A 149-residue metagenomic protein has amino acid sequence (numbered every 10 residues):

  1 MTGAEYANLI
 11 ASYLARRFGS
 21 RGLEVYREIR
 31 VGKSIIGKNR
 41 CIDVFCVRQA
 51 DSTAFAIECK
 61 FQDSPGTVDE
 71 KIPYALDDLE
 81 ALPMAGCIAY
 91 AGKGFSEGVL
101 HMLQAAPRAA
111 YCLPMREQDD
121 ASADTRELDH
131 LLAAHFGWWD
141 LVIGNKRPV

Functional and structural regions predicted by a protein language model:
M1-K33: Acidic-basic catalytic patches of nuclease active cores, encompassing PD-(D/E)XK and other metal-cofactor nuclease
E5, E70-P73, T125, D129: Well-ordered, non-membrane alpha-helical segments in soluble/globular domains
I10-F18, L79-L82, L103, H135-W139: Hydrophobic, Leu/Ile/Phe/Ala-enriched alpha-helical segments that form helix-helix packing faces
R21, V25, G86-C87, A110: Hydrophobic anchor at the start of a short beta-strand that flanks the dinucleotide cofactor-binding loop
L23-D51, G66: Active-site metal-binding core of divalent-cation-utilizing nuclease and nuclease-like domains
R30-S34, K60, E117: Short beta->alpha junction loops
S52-F55, K60-P107: Catalytic cores of nucleic-acid endonucleases
A91-V149: Domain-level recognition of nuclease-like catalytic cores that cleave nucleotide substrates
